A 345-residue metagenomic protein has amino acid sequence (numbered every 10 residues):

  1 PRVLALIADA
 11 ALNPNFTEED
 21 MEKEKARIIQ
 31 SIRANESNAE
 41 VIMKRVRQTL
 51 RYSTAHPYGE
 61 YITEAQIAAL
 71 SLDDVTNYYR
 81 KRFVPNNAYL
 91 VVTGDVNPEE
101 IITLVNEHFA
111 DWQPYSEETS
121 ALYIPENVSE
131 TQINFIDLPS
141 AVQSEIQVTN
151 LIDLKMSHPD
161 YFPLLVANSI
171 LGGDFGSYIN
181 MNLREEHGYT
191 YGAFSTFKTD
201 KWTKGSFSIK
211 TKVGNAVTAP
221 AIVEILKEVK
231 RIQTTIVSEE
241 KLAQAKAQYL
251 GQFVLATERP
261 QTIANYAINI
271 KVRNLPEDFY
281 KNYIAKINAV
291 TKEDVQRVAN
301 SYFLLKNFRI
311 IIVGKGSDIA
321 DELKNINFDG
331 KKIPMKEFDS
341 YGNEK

Functional and structural regions predicted by a protein language model:
P1-E117, P163, E186-H187, G192-K345: Charge-rich, well-structured scaffold segments of protease-associated domains
E117-G176, Y341-K345: His/Glu-based metal-binding/catalytic segments typifying zinc-dependent metallopeptidases
